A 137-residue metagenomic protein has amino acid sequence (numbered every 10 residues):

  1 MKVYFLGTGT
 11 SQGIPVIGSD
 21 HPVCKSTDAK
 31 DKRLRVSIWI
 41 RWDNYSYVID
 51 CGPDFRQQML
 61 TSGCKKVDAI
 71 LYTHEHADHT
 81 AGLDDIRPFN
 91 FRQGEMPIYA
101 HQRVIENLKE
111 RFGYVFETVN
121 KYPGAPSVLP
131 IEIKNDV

Functional and structural regions predicted by a protein language model:
M1-V137: Binuclear metal-dependent hydrolase catalytic cores
